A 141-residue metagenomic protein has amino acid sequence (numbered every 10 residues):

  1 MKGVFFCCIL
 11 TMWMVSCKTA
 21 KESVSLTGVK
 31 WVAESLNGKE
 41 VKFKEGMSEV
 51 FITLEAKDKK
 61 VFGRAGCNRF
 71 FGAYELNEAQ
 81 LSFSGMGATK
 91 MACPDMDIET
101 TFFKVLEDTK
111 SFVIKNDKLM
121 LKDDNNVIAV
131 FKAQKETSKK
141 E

Functional and structural regions predicted by a protein language model:
V4-W13: Sec-dependent N-terminal signal peptides
W13-E141: Lipid interaction determinants
